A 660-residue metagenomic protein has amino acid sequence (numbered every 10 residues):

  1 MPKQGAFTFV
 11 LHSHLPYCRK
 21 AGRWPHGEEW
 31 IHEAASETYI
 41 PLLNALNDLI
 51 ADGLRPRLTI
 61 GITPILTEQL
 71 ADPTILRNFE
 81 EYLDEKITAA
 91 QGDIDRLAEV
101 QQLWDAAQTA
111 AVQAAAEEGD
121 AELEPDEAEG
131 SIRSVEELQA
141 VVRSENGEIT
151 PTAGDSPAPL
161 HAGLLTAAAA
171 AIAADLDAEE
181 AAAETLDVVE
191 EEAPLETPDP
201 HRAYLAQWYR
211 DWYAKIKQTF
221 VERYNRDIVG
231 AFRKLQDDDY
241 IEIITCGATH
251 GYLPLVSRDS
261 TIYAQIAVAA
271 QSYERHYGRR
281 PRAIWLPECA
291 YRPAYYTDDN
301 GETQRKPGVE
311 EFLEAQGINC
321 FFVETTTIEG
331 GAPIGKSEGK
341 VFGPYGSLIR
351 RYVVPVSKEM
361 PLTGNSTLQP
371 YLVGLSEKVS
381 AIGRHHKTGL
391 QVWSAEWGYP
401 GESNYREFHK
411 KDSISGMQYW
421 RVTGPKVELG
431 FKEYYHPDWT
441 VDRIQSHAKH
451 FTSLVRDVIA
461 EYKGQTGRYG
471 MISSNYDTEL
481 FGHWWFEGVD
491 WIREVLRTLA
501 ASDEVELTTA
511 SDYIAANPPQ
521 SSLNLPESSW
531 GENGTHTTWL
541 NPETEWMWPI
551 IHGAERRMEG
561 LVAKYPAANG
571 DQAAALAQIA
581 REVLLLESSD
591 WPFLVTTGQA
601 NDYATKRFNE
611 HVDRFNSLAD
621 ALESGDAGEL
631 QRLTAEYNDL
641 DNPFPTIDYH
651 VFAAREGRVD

Functional and structural regions predicted by a protein language model:
P2-R55, I62-D120, S134, L138 (+3 more regions): Active-site and substrate-binding clefts of carbohydrate-active enzymes
G27-A35, Y209-E222, T249-I262, P287-A290 (+4 more regions): The substrate-binding groove and active-site-proximal loops of carbohydrate-active enzymes, especially glycoside
L49-G53, V229-I244, Y277, K463: Acidic (Asp/Glu)-rich catalytic clusters
G61-L66, G247, A283-A290, T326-T327 (+1 more regions): Short, solvent-exposed turn/loop segments enriched in Gly/Ser/Thr/Pro and often Arg
S156-G163: Short, low-complexity intrinsically disordered segments enriched in A/P/G/S/L with frequent Arg, especially at protein
A158, I262-E288, L454-T466, G470-S474: CE4/NodB-like, metal-dependent polysaccharide N-deacetylase domain that modifies extracellular/periplasmic N-acetylated
R226-R233, L454-V458: Alpha-helical scaffolding within the catalytic cores of extracellular/periplasmic polymer-degrading hydrolases
A264-G364: Internal, well-ordered domain-core segments that constitute the primary functional module of diverse proteins
